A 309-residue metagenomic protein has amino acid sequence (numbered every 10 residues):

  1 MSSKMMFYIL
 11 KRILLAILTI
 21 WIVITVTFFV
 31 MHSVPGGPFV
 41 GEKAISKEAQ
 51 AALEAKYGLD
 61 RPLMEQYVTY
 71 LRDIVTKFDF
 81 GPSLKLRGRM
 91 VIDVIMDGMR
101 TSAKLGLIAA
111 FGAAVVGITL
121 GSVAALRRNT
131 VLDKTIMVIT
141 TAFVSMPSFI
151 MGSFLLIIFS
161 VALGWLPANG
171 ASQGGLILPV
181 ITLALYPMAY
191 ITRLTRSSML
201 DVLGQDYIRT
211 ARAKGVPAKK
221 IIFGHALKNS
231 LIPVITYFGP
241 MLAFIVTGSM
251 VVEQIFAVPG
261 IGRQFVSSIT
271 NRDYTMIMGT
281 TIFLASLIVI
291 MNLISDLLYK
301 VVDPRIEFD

Functional and structural regions predicted by a protein language model:
M1-S2, D60-I118: An internal, D/E-rich "acidic patch" concept
S2-V30: Charged, compositionally biased N-terminal leader segments and the immediate start of the first structured element
S3-F7, M99-L132, S148, A171-D309: Alpha-helical transmembrane segments of integral membrane proteins, especially multi-pass inner/plasma-membrane
A16, G98, S102, V138-S145 (+1 more regions): Residue-level signal for discrete positions within transmembrane alpha-helices of multi-pass small-molecule
I20-T69, K85, L163-L178: Hydrophobic alpha-helical transmembrane segments of membrane transport/permease proteins and related membrane-embedded
V23, T27-M31, G152, L156 (+5 more regions): Juxtamembrane/transmembrane-helix interface segments of polytopic membrane transporters
V26-S33, Y70-R72, V138-P167, A184-P187: Membrane-water interface segments at the C-terminal ends of transmembrane alpha-helices in multi-pass inner-membrane
V30, V34, E42-S46, V75 (+10 more regions): Hydrophobic aliphatic residues
